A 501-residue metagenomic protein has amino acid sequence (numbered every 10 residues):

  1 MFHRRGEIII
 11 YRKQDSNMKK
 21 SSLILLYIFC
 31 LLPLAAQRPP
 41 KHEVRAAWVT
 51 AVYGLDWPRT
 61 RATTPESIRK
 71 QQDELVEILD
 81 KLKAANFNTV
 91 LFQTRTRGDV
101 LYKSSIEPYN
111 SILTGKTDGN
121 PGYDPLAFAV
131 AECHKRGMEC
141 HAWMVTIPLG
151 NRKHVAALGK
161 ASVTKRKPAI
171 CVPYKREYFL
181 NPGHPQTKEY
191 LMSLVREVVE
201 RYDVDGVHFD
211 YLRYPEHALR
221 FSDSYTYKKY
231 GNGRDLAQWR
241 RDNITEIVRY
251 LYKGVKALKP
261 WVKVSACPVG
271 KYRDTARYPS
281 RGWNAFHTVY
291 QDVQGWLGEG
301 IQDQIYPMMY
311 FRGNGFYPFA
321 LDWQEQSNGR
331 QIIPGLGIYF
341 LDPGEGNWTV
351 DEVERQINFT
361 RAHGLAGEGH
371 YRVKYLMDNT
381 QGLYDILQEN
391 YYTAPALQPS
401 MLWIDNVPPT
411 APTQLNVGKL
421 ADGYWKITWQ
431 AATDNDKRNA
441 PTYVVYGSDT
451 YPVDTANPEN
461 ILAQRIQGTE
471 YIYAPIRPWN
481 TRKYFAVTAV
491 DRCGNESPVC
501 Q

Functional and structural regions predicted by a protein language model:
H42, T50-Q72, A142, I147-E197 (+2 more regions): Active-site-adjacent "subsite" loops/lids of carbohydrate-active enzymes
A51, K263-R281, A320-V353: Active-site clefts of carbohydrate-active enzymes
D73-D99, Y202-V204: Catalytic domains of carbohydrate-active enzymes, especially glycoside hydrolases
F87-N88, R95, R136, A161-G295 (+1 more regions): Polysaccharide-binding and catalytic clefts of secreted carbohydrate-active enzymes
V293-Q294, G298-F316, R330-W403: Substrate-binding cleft of secreted/luminal carbohydrate-active enzymes
L387-R438, G494-Q501: Pro/Thr/Ser/Gly-rich low-complexity, intrinsically disordered linker/stalk tracts
P441-N480: Recognizes extended acidic, P/S/T-rich segments that occur within or adjacent to Ig-like beta-sandwich modules
P475-E496: Beta-strand-rich modules
